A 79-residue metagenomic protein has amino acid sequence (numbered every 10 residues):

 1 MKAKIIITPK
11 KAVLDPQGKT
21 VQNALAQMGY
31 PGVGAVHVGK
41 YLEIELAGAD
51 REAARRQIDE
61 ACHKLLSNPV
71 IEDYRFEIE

Functional and structural regions predicted by a protein language model:
K2-Y41, A53-E79: Long, contiguous binding/interaction regions
E45: A short acidic, helix-capping loop that chelates divalent metal ions and anchors anionic groups
G48-R51: Helix N-cap motif at beta-to-alpha junctions
